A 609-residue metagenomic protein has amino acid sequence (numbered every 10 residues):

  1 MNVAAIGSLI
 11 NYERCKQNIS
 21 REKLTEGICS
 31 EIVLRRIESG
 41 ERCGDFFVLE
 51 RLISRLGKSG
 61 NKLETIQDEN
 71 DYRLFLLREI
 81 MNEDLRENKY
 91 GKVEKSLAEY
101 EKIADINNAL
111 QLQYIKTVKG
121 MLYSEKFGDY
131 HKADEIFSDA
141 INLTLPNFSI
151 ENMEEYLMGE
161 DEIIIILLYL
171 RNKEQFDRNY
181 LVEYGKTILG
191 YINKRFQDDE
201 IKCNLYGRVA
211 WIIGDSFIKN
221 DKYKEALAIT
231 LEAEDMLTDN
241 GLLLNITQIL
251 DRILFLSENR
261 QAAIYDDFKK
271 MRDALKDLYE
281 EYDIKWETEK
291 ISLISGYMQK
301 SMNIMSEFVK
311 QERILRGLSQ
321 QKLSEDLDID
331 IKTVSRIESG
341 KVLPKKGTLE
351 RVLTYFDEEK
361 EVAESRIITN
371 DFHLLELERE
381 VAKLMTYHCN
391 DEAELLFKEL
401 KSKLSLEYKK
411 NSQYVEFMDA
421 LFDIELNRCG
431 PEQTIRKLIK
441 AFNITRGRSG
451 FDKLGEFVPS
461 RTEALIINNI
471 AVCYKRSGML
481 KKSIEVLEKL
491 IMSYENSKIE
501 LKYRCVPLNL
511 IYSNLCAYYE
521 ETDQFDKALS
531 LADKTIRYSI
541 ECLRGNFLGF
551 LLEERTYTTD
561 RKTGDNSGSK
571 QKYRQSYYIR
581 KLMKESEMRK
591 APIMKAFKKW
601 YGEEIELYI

Functional and structural regions predicted by a protein language model:
M1-K16, T288-R316: A short, Lys/Arg-rich alpha-helix, primarily the initiator
K16-R36, G317-R336: Short alpha-helical DNA-recognition segment
Q17, E87, K126-F127, Q175-F176 (+11 more regions): Structural motif corresponding to the intra-repeat A-B loop/turn of tetratricopeptide repeats
D45-K62, K345-V362, G602-E604: DNA major-groove recognition helix of helix-turn-helix/homeodomain DNA-binding modules
G57-R73, D357-L374: Short C-terminal boundary/hinge segments that cap the last helix of small helical domains
E79, Q111, T117-L122, I164-L168 (+13 more regions): "A position-specific structural signal for the A-helix of alpha-solenoid helical repeats
D84, K116, Y123-S124, N172-Q175 (+11 more regions): Residue at a conserved register position within TPR or TPR-like alpha-solenoid repeats
L97-D105, S138-I150, G185-Q197, T230-L242 (+7 more regions): Amphipathic alpha-helical segments of tetratricopeptide repeats
